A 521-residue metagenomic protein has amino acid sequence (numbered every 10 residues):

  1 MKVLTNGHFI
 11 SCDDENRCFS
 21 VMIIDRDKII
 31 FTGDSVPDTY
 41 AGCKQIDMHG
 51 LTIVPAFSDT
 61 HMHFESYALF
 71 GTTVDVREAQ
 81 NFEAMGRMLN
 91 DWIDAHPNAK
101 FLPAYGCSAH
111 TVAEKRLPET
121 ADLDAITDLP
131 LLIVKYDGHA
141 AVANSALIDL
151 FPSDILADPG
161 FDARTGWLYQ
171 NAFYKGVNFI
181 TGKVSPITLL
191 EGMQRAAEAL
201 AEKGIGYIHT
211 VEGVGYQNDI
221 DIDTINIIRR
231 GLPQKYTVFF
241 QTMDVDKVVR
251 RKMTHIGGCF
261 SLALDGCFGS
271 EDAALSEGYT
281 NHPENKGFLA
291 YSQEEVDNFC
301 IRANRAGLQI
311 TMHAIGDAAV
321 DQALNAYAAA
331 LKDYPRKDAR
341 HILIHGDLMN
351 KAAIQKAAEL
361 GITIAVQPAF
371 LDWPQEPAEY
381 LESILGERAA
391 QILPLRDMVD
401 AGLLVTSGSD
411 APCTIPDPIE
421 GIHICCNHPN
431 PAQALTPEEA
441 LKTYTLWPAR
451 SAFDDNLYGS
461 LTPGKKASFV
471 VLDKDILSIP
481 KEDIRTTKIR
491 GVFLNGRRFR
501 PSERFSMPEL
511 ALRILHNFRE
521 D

Functional and structural regions predicted by a protein language model:
M1-R26, I30-D38, G86-A95, P186-E202 (+3 more regions): Active-site microenvironment of metallo-dependent hydrolases
K2-T5, I10-D25, I29-Q234, V238-M243 (+7 more regions): Divalent metal-binding segments
K28-I29, V36, L51, A109 (+12 more regions): Short, glycine-/Ser/Thr-/acidic-enriched flexible segments
T60, L360, A467: An anion/phosphate-binding loop that grips the pyrophosphate of nucleotide cofactors and donors
H63, I256-D272, I362-D372: Non-cysteine beta-strand/loop elements that form the S-adenosyl-L-methionine
H110-V112, A140-A141, I208-H209, G215-I220 (+8 more regions): Flexible loop/turn segments at secondary-structure boundaries
I222-C259, M349-Q355, E359: Extended hydrophobic/aromatic segments used for targeting, binding, or gating
I301-Q309, A318-V320, L324-H341, G346 (+4 more regions): His/Asp/Glu-enriched, well-ordered alpha-helical/loop segment that forms or immediately abuts the divalent-metal
